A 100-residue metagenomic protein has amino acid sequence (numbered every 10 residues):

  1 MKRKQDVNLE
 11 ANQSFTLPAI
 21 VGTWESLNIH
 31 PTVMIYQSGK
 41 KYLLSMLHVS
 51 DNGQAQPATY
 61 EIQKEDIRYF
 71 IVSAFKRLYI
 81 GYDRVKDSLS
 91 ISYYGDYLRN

Functional and structural regions predicted by a protein language model:
M1-Q13, S26-V33, D66-N100: Beta-sheet ligand-binding and adhesion/scaffold domains
F15-P18: Short Pro/Gly-enriched beta-strand edge/turn motifs at strand-loop
I20-T23: A glycine-anchored, Pro-Gly-centered beta-turn/N-cap motif
I29-D66: N-terminal glycine/threonine-rich, aromatic-flanked beta-hairpin/loop signature
